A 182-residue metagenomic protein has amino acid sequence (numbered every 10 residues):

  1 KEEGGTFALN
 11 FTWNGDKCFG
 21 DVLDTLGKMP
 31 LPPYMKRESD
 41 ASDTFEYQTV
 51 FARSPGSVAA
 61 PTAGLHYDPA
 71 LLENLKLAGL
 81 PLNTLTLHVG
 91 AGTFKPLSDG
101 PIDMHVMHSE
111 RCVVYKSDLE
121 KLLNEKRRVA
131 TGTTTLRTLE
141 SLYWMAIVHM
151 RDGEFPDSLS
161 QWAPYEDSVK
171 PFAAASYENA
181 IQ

Functional and structural regions predicted by a protein language model:
K1-Q182: Surface-exposed, charge/polar-rich loops and edge strands
